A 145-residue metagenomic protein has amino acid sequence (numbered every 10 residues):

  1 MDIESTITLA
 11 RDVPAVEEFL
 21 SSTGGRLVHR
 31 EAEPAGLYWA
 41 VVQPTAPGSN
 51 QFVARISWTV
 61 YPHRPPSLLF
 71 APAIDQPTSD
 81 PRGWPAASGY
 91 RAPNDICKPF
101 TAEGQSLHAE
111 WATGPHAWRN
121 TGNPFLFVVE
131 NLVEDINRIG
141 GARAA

Functional and structural regions predicted by a protein language model:
M1-Q51, V60-A145: UBC/E2-like fold recognition across ubiquitin and ubiquitin-like conjugation systems, capturing catalytically active
